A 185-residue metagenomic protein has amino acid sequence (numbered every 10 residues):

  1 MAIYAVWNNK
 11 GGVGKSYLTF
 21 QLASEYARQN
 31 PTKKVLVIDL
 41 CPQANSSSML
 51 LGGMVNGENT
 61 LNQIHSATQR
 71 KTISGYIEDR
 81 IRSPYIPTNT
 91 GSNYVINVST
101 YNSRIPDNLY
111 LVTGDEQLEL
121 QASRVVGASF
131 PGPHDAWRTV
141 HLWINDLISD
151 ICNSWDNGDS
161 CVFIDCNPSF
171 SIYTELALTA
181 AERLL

Functional and structural regions predicted by a protein language model:
M1-L185: P-loop NTP-binding core
